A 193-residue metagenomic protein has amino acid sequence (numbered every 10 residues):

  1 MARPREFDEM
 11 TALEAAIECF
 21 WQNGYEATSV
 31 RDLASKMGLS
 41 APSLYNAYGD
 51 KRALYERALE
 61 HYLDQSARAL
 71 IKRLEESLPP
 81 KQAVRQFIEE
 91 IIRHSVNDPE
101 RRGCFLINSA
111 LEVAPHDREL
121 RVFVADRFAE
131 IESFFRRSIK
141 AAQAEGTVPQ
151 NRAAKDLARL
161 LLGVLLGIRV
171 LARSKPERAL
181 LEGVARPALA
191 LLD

Functional and structural regions predicted by a protein language model:
D8-I17, L33-A34, A58-Y62, S66 (+1 more regions): Generic hydrophobic, amphipathic alpha-helix propensity
T11, C19-A53, R57: Helix-turn-helix
A12-F20, I91, L165: Short hydrophobic clusters on alpha-helical segments that form packing/core surfaces in small helical domains
R57, I71-R102, A154-L161: Hydrophobic alpha-helical connector segments
Q82-R85, R118-A144, K155-D156: Amphipathic alpha-helical packing segments from all-alpha helical-bundle domains
A83-V84, D98-E119: Amphipathic alpha-helical segments used for helix-helix packing
H94, A141, L161-R178, L191-D193: Amphipathic C-terminal alpha-helical segment
R102, I107, R152-L171, P187-A190: Hydrophobic alpha-helical segments that form the core of small-molecule binding pockets and/or dimer interfaces
